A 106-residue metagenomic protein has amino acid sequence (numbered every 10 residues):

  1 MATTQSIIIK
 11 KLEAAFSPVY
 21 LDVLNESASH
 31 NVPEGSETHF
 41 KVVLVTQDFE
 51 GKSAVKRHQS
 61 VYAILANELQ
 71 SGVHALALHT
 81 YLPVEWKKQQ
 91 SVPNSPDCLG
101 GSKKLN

Functional and structural regions predicted by a protein language model:
A2-N106: N-terminal, polar/charged subdomain of small-to-medium soluble alpha/beta proteins
